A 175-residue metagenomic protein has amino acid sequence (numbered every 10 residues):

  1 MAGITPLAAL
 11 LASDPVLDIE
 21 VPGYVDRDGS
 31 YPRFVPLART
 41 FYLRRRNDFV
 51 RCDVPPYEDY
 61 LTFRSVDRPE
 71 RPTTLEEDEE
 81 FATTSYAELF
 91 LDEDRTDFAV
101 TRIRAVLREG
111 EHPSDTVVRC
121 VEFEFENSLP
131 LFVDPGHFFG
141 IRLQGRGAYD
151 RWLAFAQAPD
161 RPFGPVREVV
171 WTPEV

Functional and structural regions predicted by a protein language model:
M1-V175: Surface-exposed, interaction-prone regions used to assemble/regulate multi-protein complexes
